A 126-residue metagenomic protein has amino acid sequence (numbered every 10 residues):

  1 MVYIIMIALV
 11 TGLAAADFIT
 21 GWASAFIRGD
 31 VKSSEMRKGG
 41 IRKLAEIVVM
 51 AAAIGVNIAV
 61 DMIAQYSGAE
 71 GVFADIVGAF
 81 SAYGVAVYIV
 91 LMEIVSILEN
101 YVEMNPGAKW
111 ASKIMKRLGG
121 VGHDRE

Functional and structural regions predicted by a protein language model:
Y3-I7, L44-A45, G78-V95, E99: Alpha-helical transmembrane segments of integral membrane proteins, emphasizing hydrophobic/aromatic residues
I7-F26: N-terminal signal-anchor/start-transfer transmembrane helix
A15, I19, L44-I47, G55 (+1 more regions): Hydrophobic alpha-helical transmembrane bundles that constitute the permease/transmembrane domains of multi-pass
A25, V72-D75, L91-E126: Membrane-proximal cytosolic segments adjacent to transmembrane helices
A25-S33, I58, M62, Y66 (+1 more regions): Transmembrane helix-loop junctions in multipass membrane proteins, especially transporters and channels
K32-V48: Juxtamembrane helix-capping/reentrant segments at transmembrane boundaries
A51-M92: Mid-chain, well-packed structural core segment of small domains
